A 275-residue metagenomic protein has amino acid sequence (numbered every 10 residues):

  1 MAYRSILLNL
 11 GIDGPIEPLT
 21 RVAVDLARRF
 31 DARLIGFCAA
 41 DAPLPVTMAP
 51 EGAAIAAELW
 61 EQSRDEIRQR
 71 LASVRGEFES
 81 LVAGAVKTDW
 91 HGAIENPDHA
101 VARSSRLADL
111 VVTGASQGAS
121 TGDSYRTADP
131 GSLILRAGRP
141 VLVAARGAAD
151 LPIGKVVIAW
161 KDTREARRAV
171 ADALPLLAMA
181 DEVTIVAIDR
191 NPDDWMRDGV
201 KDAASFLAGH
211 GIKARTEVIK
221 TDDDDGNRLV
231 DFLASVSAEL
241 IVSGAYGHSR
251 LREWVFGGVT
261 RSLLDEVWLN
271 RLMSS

Functional and structural regions predicted by a protein language model:
M1, E79-V111, H210-I241, G247-E253 (+1 more regions): Structural beta-alpha unit
M1-E58, R136, P152-I219, A238: Small/aliphatic-rich secondary-structure junction motif
G36, D89-G92, V143, I185 (+2 more regions): A structural preference for short, hydrophobic beta-strand core positions in alpha/beta folds
C38, A115, G244-Y246, S275: Short secondary-structure boundary segments
A56-A72: A short acidic, glycine-rich active-site loop that binds or catalyzes chemistry on phosphate/adenosine moieties
A85-R146: Hydrophobic alpha-helical segments and helix pairs
R126-D129, D198-K201, V255-T260: Charged helix-capping and loop-helix junction motifs
V141, D265-S275: Short, flexible loop segments at boundaries between secondary-structure elements
